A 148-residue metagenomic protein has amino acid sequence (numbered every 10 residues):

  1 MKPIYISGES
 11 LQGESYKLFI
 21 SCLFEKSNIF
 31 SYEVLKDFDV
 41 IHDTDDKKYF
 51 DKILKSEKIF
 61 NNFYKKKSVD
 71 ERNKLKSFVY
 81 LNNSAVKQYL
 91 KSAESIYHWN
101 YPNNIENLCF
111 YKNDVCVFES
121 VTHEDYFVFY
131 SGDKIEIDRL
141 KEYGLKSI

Functional and structural regions predicted by a protein language model:
M1-I148: Structured alpha/beta or helical-core interaction and ligand-binding surfaces enriched in interleaved
